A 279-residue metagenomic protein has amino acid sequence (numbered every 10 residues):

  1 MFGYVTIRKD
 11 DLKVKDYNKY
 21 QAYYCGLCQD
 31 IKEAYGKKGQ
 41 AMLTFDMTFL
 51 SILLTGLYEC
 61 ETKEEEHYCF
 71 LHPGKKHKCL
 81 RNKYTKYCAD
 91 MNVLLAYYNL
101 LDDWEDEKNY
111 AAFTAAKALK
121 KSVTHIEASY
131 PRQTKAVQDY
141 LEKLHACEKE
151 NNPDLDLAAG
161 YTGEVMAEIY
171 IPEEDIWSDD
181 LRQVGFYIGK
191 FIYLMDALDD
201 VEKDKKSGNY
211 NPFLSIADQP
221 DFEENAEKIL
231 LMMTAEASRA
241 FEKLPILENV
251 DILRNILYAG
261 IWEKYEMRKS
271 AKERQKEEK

Functional and structural regions predicted by a protein language model:
M1-Q183, K190, L194-L231, R239-I252 (+2 more regions): Acidic catalytic motifs of isoprenoid enzymes
